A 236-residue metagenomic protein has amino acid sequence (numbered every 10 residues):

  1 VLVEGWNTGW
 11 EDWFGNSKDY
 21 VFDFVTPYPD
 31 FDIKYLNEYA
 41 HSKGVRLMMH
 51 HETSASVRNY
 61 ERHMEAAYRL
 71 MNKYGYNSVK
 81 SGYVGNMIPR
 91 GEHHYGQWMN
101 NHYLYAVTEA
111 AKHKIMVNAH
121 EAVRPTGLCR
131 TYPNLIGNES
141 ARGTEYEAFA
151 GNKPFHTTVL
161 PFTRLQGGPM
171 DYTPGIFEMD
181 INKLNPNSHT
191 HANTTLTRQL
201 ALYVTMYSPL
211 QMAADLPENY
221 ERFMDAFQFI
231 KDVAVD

Functional and structural regions predicted by a protein language model:
E4-H191: Aromatic- and carboxylate-enriched substrate-binding clefts and catalytic-loop regions of carbohydrate-active enzymes
K112, M116, N138-A141, T205-Y207 (+2 more regions): Short, well-ordered loop/turn and helix-capping segments at boundaries between secondary-structure elements and domains
P169, R198-Q199, F223-F227: Alpha-helix initiation and N-capping motif
S188-H189, T194, R198-P217: Catalytic domains of carbohydrate-active enzymes that cleave complex glycans
A213-D236: Glycan-recognition and catalytic regions of carbohydrate-active enzymes
